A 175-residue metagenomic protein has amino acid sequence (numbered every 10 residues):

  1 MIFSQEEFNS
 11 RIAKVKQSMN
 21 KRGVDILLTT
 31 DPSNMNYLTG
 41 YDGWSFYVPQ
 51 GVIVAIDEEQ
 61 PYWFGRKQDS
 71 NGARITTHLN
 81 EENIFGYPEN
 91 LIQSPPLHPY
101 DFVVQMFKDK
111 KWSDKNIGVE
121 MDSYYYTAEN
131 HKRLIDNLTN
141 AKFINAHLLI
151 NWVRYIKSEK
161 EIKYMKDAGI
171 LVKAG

Functional and structural regions predicted by a protein language model:
M1-L171: A composition/biophysics-driven feature that prefers long, compositionally simple stretches
